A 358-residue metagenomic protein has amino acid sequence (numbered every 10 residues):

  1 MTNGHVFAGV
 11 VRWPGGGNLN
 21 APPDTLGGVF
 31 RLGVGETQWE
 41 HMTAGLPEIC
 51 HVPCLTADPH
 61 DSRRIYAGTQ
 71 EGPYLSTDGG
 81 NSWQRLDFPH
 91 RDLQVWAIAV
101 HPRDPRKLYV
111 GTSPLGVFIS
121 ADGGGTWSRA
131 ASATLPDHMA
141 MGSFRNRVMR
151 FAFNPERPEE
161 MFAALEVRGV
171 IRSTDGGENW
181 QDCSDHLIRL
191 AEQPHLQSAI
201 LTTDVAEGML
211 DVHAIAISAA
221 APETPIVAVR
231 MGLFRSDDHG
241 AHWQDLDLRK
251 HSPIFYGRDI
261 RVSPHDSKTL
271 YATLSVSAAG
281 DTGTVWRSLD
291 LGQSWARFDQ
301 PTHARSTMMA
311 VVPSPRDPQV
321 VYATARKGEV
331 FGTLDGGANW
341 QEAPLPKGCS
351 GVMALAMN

Functional and structural regions predicted by a protein language model:
M1-N358: Extracellular glycan-interacting surfaces
